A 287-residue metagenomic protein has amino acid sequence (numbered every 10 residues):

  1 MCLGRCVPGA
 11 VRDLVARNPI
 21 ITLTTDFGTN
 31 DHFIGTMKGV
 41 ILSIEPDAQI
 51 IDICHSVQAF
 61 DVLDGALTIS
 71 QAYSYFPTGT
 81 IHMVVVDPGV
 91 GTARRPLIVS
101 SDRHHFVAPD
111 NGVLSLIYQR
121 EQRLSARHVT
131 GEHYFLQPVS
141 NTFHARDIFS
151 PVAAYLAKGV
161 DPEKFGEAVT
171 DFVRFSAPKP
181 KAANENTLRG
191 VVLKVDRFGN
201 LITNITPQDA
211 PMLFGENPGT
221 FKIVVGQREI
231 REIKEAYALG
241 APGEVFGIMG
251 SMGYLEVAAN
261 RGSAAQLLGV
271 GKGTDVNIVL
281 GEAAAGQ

Functional and structural regions predicted by a protein language model:
C2, C6, L14-A93: N-terminal glycine-/serine-/threonine-rich phosphate-binding loop
P19, I44-I50, D64-L67, Y75-G79 (+2 more regions): Active-site histidine-anchored catalytic micro-motif
P19-T22, A48-I51, T80-M83, P96-I98 (+9 more regions): Structural motif
H32, T36, E45, F60 (+7 more regions): Conserved active-site and cofactor/substrate-binding residues in soluble primary-metabolism enzymes
L136-F214: Anionic-ligand-binding alpha/beta catalytic cores of soluble enzymes and soluble regulatory domains that recognize
N204-G269: A conserved acidic, glycine/proline-rich C-terminal tail/linker
M252, E282-A285: Short, charged beta-turn/beta-strand-edge "cap" motif at the junction between a beta-strand and an adjacent loop
T274-G281: Surface-exposed interaction regions enriched in Ser/Thr/Asp/Glu that occur as long low-complexity tracts or repetitive
